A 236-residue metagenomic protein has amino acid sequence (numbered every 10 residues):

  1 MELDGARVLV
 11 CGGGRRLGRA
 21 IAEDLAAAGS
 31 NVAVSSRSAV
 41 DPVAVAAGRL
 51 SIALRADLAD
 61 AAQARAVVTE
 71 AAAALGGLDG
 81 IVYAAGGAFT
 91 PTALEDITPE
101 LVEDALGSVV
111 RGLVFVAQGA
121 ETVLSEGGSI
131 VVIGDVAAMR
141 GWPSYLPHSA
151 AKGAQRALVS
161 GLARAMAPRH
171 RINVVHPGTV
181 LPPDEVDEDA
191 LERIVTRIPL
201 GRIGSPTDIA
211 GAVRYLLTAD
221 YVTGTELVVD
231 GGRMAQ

Functional and structural regions predicted by a protein language model:
G14-R15: Conserved glycine-rich cofactor-binding loop
A28-V43: Conserved glycine-rich Rossmann-like NAD(P)H-binding loop of the short-chain dehydrogenase/reductase
R65, G86-E103, S144-P147, D184-E188: Conserved mid-core segment of classical short-chain dehydrogenase/reductases
T69-A72, G107-G128, A163-R164, P168: Amphipathic alpha-helical dimer-interface segment in Rossmann-like NAD(P)H-dependent oxidoreductases
G76, V123, S205-V229, M234: C-terminal substrate-recognition "lid" of short-chain dehydrogenase/reductases
G77, R156, A165-V180, V222-V229: Conserved Rossmann-fold SDR core element
E95-F115, V131, Q155, L200: Catalytic Tyr-X3-Lys loop
A105, S129-Q155, V159-A167, T179-V180: Catalytic loop of short-chain dehydrogenase/reductase
